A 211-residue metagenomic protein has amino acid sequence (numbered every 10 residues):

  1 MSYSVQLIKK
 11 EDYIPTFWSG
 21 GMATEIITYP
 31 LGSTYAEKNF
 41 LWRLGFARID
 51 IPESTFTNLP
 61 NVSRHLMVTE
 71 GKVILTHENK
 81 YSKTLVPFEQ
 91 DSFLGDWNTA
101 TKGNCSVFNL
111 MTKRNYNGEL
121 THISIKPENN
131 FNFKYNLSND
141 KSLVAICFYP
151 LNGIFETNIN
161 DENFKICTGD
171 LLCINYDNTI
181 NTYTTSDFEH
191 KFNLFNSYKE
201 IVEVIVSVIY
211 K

Functional and structural regions predicted by a protein language model:
M1-K211: Jelly-roll (double-stranded beta-helix
